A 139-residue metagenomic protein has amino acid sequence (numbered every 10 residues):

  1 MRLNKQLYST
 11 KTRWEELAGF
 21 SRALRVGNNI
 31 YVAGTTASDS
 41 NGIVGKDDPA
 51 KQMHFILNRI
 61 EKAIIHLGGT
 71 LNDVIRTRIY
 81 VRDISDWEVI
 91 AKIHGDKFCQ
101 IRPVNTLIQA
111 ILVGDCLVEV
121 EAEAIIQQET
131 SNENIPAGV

Functional and structural regions predicted by a protein language model:
M1-N58, K62-N72, V81-V139: N-terminal presequence-like segments and the immediate start of the first folded domain
